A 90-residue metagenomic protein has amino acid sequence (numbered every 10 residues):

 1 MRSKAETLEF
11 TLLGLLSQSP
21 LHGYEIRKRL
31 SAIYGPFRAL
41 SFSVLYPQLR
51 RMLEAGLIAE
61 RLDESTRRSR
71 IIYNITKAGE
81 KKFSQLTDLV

Functional and structural regions predicted by a protein language model:
M1-V90: Basic helix-turn-helix/winged-helix DNA-binding cores and closely related short helical interaction motifs
